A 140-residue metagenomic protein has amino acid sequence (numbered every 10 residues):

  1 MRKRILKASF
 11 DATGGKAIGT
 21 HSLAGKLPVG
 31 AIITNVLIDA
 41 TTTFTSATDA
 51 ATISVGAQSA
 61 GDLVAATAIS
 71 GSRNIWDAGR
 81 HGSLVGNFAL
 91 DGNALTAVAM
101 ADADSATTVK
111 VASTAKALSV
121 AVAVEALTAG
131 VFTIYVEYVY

Functional and structural regions predicted by a protein language model:
M1-Y140: Surface-exposed, low-hydrophobicity beta-strand/loop segments enriched in small/polar/acidic residues
